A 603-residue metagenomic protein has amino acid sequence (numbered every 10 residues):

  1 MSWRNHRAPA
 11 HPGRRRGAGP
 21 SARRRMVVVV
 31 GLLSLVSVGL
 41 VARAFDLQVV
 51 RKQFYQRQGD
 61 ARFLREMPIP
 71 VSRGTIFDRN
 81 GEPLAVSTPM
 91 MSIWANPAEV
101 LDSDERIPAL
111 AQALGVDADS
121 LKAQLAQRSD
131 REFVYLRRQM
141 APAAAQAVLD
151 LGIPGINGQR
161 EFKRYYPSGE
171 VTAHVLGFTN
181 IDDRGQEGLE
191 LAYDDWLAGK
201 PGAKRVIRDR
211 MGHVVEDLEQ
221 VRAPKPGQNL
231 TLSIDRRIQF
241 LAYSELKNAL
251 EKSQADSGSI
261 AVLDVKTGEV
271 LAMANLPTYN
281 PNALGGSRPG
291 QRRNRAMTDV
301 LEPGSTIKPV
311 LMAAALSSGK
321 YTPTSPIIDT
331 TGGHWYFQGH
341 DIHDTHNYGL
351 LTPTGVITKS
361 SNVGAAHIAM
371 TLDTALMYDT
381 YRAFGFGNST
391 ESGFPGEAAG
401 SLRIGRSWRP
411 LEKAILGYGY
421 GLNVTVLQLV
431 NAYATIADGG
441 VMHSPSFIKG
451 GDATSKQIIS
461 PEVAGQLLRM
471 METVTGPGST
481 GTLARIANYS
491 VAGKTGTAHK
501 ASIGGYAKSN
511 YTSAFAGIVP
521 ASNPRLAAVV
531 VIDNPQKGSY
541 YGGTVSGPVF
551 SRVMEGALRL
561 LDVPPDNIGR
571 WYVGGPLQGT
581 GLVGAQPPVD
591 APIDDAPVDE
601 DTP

Functional and structural regions predicted by a protein language model:
M1-L284, A375-G385, Y506, D533 (+2 more regions): Periplasmic/cell-envelope proteins involved in peptidoglycan metabolism and beta-lactam response
R4-R7, A85, R208-V221, I260 (+7 more regions): Beta-lactam-recognizing serine transpeptidase/beta-lactamase-like catalytic domain environment
